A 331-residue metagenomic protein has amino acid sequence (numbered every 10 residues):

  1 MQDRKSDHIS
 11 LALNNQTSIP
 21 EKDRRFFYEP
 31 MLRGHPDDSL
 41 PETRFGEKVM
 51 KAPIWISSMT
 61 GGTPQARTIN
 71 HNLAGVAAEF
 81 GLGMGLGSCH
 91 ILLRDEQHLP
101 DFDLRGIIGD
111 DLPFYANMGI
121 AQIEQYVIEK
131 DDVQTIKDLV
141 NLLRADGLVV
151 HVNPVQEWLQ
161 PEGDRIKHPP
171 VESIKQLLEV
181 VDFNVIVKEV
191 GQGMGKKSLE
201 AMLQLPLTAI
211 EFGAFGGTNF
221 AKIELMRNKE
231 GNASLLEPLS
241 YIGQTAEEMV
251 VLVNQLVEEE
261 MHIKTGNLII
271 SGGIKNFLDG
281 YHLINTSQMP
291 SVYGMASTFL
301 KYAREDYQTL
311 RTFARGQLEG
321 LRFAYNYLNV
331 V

Functional and structural regions predicted by a protein language model:
M1-G46, M50: An N-cap/entry alpha-helix motif that binds or orients negatively charged groups
M1-S18, A233-I269, K275-V331: Alpha/beta catalytic cores of nucleotide-metabolism and tRNA/nucleoside-modifying enzymes
R44-V49, N72-E79, D101-P113, I136-R144 (+1 more regions): Acidic (Asp/Glu)-rich catalytic clusters
I54-R67, N117-D131, I186-G193, K275: Active-site mouth loops of central-metabolism enzymes
I54-S57, L82-S88, L112-M118, D146 (+5 more regions): Hydrophobic faces of well-ordered beta-strands that scaffold small-molecule active sites in alpha/beta enzyme cores
L99-N117, I166-I186, G231-K264, Q317-G320: Alpha-helix-loop-beta-strand connector modules within alpha/beta enzyme cores
Y126-V181, V185-G191: Metal-dependent enolase-superfamily TIM-barrel catalytic cores that perform enediolate-based chemistry
R144-E172, S198-Q255, T298: Glycine/Thr-rich beta-alpha phosphate-binding loop at enzyme active sites
